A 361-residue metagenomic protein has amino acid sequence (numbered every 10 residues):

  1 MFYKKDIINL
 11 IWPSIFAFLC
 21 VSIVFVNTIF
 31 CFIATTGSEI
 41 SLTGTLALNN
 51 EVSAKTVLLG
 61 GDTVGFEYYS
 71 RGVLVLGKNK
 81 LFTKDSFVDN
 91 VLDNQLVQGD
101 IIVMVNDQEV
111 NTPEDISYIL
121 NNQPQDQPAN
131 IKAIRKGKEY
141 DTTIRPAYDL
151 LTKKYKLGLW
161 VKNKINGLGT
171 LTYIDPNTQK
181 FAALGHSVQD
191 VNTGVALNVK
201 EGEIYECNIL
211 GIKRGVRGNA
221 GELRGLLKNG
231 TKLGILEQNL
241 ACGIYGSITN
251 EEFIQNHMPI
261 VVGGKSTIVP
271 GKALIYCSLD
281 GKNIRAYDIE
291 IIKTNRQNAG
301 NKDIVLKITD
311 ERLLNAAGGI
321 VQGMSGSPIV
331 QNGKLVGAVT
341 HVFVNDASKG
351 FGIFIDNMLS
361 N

Functional and structural regions predicted by a protein language model:
M1-V57, L171, F354, L359-N361: Gram-positive cell-envelope targeting signals
V64, V97, S117-L157: PDZ-domain C-terminal substructure recognizer with occasional recognition of PDZ-binding tails
G65-Q95: PDZ/PDZ-like groove recognition
R71, Q98-G99, Q125, V269 (+2 more regions): Short, flexible surface segments
F87-I101, N122-P124, G319-G323: A short glycine-leucine-enriched loop at secondary-structure breakpoints that most characteristically corresponds
V91-P113, I329-N332, V336-G337, H341: Conserved PDZ fold ligand-binding element
M104-K138, H257, D346-S348, I353-N357: PDZ domains, with a preference for the canonical peptide-binding region formed by the helix
Y148-G318, Q322, Q331-N332, T340 (+1 more regions): Serine endopeptidase catalytic core focused on the charge-relay Asp
